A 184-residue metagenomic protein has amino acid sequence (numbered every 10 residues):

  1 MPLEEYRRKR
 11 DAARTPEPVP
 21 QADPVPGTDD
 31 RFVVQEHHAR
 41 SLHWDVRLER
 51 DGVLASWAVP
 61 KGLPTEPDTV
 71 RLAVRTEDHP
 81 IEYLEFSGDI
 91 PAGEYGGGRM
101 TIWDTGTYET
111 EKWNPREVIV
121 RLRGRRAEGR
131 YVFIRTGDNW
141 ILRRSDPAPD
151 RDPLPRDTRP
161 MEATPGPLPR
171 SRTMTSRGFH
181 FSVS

Functional and structural regions predicted by a protein language model:
M1-V183: A charge-rich, low-complexity, intrinsically flexible signal that marks solvent-exposed coils, linkers, repeats
